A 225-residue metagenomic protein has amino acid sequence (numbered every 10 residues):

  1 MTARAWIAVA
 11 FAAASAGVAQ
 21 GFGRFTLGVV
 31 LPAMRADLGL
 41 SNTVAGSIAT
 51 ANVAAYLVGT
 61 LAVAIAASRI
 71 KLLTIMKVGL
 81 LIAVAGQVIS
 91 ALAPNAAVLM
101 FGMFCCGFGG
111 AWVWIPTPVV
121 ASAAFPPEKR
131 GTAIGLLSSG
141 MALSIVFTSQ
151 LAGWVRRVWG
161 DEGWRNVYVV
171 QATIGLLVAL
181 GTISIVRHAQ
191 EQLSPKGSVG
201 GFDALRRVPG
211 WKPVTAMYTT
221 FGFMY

Functional and structural regions predicted by a protein language model:
M1-T2, H188-V214: Juxtamembrane intracellular "pre-TM" segments in multi-pass secondary transporters
A5-T26, G210-M224: Pair of pore-lining "gating" transmembrane helices in MFS-fold secondary transporters
W6, L92-M100: Helix-loop junctions at membrane interfaces in 12-TM secondary transporters
F25, V53-L57, L61, V146: Residue-level signature of mid-helix packing/kink "hotspots" within the transmembrane helices of 12-pass Major
G59-P94: Conserved MFS/SLC helix-loop-helix module at the cytosolic interface between two early adjacent transmembrane helices
G86, A97-C105: Paired small-residue
F104-S139: Cytoplasmic helix-loop-helix junction between adjacent transmembrane helices in 12-TM secondary transporters
L136-S184: Helix-loop-helix hairpin linking two adjacent transmembrane segments in secondary transporters
